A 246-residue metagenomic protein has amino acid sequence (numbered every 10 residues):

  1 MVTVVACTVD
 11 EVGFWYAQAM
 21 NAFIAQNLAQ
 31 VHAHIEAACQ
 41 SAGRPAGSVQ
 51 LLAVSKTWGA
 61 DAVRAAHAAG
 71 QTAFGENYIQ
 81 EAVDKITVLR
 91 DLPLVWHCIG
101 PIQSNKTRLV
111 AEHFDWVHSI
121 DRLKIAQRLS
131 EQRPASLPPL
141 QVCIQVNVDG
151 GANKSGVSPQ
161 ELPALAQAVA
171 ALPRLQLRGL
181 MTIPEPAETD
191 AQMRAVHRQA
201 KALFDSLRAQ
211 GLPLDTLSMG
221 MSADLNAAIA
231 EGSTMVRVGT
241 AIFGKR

Functional and structural regions predicted by a protein language model:
Y16-A223, I229-E231, K245: Conserved alpha/beta-domain cores
S233-R246: Gly/Pro- and small hydrophobic-enriched strand-loop and loop-to-helix capping segments that sit at the rims
